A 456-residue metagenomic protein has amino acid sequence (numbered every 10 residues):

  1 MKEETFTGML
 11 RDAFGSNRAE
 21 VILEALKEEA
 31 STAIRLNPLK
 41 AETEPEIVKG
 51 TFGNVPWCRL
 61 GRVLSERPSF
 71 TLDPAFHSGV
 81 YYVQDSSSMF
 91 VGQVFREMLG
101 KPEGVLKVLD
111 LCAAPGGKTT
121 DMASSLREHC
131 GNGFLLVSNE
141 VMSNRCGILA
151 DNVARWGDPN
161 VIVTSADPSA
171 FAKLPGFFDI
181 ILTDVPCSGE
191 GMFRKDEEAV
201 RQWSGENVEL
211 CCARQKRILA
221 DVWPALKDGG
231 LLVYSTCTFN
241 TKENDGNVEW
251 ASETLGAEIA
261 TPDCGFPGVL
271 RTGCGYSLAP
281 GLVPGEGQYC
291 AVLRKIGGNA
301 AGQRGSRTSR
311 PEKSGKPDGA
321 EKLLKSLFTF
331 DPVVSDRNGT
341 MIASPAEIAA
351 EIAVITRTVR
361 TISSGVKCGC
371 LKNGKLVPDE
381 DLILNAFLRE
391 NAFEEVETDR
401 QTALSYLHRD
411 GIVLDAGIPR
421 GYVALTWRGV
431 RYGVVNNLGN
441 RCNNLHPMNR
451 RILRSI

Functional and structural regions predicted by a protein language model:
M1-A41, P45-E46, E286-Y289, I296-I456: Polybasic, low-complexity RNA-engagement segments
C58-E97, N443-P447: Class I SAM-dependent transferase core
E103-A114: Conserved class I S-adenosyl-L-methionine
P115-G131: Conserved SAM-binding loop of SAM-dependent methyltransferases across substrates and taxa, primarily the Class I
G131, L226-D228: Helix-to-beta-strand junctions that scaffold the AdoMet/dcAdoMet cofactor pocket in Class I SAM-dependent enzymes
L135-E140: Conserved SAM-binding motif I beta-strand of class I
V141-G176, T183: S-adenosyl-L-methionine
N144, D179-D221, V233, C237-D245 (+1 more regions): Mobile active-site "lid"/loop adjacent to the S-adenosyl-L-methionine
